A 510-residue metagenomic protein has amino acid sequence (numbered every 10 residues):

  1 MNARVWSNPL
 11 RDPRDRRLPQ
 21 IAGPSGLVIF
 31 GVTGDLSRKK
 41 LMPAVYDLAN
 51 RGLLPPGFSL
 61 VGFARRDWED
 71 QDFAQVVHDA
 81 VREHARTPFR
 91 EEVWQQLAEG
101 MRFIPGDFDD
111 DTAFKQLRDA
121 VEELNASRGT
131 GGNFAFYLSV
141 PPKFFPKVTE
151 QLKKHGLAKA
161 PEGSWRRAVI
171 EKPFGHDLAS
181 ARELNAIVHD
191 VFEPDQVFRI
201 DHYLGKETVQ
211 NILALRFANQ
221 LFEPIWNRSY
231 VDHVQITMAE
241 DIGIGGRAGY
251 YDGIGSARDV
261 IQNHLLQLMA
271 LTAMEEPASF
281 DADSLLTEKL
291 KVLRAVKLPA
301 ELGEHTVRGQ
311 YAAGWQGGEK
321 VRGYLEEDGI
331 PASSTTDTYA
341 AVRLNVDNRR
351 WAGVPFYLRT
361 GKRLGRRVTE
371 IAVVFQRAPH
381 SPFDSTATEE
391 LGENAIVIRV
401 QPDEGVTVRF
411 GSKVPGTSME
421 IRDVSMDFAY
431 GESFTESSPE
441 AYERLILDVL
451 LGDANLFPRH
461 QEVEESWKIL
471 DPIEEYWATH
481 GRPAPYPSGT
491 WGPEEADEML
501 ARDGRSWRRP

Functional and structural regions predicted by a protein language model:
M1-I170, F174-P510: Secretory/organelle targeting and membrane-embedding segments
